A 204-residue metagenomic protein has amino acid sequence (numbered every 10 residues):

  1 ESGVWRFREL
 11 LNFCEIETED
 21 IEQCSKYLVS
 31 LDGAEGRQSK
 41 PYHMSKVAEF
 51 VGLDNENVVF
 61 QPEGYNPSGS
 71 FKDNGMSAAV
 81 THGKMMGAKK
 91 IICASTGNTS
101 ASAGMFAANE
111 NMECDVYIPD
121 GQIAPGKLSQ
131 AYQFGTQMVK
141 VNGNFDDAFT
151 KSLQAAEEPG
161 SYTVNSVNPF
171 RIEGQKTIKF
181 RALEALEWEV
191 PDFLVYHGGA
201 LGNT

Functional and structural regions predicted by a protein language model:
E1-T204: PLP-dependent amino-acid enzyme catalytic core
